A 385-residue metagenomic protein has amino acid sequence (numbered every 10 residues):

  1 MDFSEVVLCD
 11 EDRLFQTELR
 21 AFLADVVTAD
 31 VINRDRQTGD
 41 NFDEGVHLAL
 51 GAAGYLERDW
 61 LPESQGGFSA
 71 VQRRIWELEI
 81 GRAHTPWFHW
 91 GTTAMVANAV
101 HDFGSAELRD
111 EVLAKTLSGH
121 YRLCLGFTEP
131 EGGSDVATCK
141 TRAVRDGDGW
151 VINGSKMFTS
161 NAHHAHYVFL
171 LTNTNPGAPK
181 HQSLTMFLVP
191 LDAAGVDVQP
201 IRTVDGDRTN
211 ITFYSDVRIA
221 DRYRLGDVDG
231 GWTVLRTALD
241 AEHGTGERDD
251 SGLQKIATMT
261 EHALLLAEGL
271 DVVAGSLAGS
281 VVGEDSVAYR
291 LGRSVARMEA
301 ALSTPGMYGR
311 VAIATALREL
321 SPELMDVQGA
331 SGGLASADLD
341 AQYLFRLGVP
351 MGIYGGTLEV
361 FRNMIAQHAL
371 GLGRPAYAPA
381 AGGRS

Functional and structural regions predicted by a protein language model:
M1-W90, E111, K115, G269 (+3 more regions): Amphipathic, small/basic residue-rich leader segments at the start of a protein or domain
F3, V71, W76, V234-T237 (+4 more regions): Glycine-rich phosphate/cofactor-binding loops in nucleotide/flavin-utilizing enzymes
S4-L8, D197-A301, M351, R384-S385: Glycine-rich beta->alpha junctions and the first turn(s) of the following alpha-helix
V31-T38, A288, G292-D340: C-terminal helix-coil-helix/basic helical segment that borders enzyme active sites and/or dimer interfaces and provides
A52-G119, N161-Y167, M298, L302-G309 (+2 more regions): Internal helix-loop-helix
G119-F127: A short, Trp-centered hydrophobic/proline-enriched beta-strand micro-motif
T141-V144: A structural signal for short hydrophobic beta-strand segments in well-ordered beta-sheet cores
N153-D197: A short core secondary-structure module
